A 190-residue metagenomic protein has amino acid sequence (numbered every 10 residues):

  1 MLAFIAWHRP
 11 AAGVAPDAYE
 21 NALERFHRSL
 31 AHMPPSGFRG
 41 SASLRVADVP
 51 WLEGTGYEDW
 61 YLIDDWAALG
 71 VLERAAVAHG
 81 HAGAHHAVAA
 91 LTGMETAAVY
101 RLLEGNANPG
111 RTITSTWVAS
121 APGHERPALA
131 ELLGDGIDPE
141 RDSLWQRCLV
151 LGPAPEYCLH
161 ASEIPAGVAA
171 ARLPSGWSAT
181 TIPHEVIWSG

Functional and structural regions predicted by a protein language model:
M1-G190: Macromolecular interaction modules
